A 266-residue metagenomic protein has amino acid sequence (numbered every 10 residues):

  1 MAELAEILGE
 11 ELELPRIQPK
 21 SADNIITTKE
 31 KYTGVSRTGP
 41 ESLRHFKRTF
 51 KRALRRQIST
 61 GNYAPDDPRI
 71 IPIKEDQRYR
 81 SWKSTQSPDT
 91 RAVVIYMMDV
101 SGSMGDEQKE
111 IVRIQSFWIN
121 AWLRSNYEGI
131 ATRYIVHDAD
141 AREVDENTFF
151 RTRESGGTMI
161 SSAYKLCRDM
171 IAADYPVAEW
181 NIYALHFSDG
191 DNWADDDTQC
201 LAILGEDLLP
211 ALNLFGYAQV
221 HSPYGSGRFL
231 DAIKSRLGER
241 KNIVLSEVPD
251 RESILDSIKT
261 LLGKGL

Functional and structural regions predicted by a protein language model:
M1-T90: Acidic/polar low-complexity segments with low predicted structural confidence
R44, T49, I73-K74, S81-I95 (+1 more regions): Acidic, glycine-rich A-domain
